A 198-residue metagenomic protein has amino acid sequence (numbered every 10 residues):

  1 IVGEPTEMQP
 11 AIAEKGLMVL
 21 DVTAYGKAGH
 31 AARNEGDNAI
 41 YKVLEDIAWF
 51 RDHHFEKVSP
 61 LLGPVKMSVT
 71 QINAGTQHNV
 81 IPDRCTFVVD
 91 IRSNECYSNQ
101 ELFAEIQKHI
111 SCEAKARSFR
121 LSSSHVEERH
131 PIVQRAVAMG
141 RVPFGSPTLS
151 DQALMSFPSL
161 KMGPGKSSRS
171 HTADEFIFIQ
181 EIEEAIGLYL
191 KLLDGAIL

Functional and structural regions predicted by a protein language model:
I1-E7: A glycine-rich helix N-cap at a beta->alpha junction
I12-A13, V19-L198: Metal-dependent amide/peptide-bond hydrolase catalytic core, centered on the "pita-bread" metallohydrolase fold
